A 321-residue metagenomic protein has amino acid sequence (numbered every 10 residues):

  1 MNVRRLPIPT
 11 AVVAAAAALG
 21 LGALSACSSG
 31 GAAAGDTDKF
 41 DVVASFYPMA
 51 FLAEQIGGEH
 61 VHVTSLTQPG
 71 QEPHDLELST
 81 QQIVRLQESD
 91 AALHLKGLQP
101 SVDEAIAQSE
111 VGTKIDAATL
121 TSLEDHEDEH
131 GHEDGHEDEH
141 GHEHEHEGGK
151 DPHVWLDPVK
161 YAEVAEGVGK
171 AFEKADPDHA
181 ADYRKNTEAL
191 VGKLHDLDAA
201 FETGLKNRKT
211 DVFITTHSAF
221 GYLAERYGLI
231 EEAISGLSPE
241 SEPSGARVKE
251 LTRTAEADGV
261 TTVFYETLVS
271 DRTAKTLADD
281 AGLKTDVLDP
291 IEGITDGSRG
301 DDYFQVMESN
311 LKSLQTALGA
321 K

Functional and structural regions predicted by a protein language model:
N2-K321: Extracytoplasmic metal-acquisition and chelation regions
